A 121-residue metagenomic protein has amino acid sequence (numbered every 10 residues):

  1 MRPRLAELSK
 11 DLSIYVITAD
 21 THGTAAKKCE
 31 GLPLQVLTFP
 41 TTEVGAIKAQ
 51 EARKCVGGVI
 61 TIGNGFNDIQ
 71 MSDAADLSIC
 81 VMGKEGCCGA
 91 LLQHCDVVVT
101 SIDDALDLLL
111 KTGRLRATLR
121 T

Functional and structural regions predicted by a protein language model:
P3, E7-Y15, A19-T121: C-terminal cap/substrate-recognition subdomain and adjoining C-terminal extension of metal-dependent phosphatase-like
